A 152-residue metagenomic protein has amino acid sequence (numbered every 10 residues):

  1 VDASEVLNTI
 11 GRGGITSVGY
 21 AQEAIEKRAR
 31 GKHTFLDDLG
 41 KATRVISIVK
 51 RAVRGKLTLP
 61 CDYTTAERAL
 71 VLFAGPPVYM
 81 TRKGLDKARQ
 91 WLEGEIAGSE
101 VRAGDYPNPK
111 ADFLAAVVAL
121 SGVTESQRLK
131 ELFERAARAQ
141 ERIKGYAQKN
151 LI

Functional and structural regions predicted by a protein language model:
V1-I152: Tubulin/FtsZ superfamily GTPase core signature
